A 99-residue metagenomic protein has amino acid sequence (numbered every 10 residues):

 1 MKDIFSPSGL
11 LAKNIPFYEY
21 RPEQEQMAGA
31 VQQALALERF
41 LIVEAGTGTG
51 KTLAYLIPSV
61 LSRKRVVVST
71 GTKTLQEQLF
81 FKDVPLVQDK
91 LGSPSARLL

Functional and structural regions predicted by a protein language model:
M1-E44, A54-I57: Conserved pre-motif I regulatory segment
Q26, F40, K90-L99: Inter-Walker segment of RecA-like/P-loop motor cores
A34, S59-S62, V87: Hydrophobic helix-cap positions at the C-terminus of alpha-helices in RecA-like/P-loop ATPase nucleotide-binding cores
L37-L41, S62-V67: Short, surface-exposed connector motifs at secondary-structure boundaries
E44-G46, G71: P-loop (Walker A) phosphate-binding loop of NTP-binding proteins
T49-L61, F80-D83: Motif I (Walker A/P-loop) of helicase-class P-loop NTPases
K64-V87, S95-L98: Conserved Walker A/P-loop ATP-binding site and its immediately adjacent core in helicase/helicase-like ATPase domains
